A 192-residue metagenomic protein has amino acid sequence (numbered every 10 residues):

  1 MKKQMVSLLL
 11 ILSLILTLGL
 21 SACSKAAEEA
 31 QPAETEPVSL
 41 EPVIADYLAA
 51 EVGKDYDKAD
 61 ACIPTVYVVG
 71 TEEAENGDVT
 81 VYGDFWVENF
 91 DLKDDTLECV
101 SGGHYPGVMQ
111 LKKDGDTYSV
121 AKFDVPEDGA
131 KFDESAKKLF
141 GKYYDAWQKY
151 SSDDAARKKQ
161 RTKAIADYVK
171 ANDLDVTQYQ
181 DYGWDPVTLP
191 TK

Functional and structural regions predicted by a protein language model:
M1-L9: Bacterial N-terminal signal peptides that target proteins for export
L12-S13: Repetitive helical segments and hydrophobic/amphipathic motifs
L18-A22: C-terminal motif of bacterial Sec signal peptides marking the signal peptidase cleavage site
S24-A26: Bacterial signal peptide processing site
E34-C62: Short, non-transmembrane alpha-helical segments in secretory-pathway proteins
T65-A130: Mature extracytoplasmic domains of secretory-pathway proteins
A121-K192: Low-complexity, intrinsically disordered terminal/linker segments enriched in charged and Gly/Pro repeats
